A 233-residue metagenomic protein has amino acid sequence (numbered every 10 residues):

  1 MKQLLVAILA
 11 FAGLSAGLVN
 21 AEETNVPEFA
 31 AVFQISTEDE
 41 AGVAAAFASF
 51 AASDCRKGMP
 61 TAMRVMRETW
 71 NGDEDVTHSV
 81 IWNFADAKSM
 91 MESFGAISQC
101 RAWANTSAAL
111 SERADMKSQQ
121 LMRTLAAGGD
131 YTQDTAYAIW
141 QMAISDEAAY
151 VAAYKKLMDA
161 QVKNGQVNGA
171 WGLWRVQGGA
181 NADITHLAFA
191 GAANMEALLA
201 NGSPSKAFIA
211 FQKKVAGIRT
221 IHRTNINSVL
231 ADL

Functional and structural regions predicted by a protein language model:
M1-L4: Positively charged n-region of N-terminal signal peptides that target proteins for export
V6-S15: Bacterial N-terminal signal peptides
N20-L233: Short S/T/G/P-rich N-terminal loop/turn motif that feeds into the first structured element of a domain
